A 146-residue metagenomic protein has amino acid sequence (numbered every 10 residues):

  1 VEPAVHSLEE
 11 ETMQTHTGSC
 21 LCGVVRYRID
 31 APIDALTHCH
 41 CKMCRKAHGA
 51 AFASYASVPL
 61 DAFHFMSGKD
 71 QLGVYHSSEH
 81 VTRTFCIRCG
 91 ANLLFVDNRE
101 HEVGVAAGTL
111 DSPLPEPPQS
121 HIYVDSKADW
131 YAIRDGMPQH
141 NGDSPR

Functional and structural regions predicted by a protein language model:
E2-R146: A short Gly-Trp-Pro
